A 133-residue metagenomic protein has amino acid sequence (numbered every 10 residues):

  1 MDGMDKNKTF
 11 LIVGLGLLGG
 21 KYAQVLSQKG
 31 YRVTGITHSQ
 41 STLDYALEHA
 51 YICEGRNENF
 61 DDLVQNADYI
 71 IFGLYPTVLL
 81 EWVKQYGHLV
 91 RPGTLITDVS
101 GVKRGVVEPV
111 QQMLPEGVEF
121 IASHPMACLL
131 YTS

Functional and structural regions predicted by a protein language model:
D2-G55: NAD(P)+-binding Rossmann beta1-loop-alpha1 motif at the extreme N-terminus of oxidoreductases
I52-N66: Short acidic low-complexity segments
D62-G87: Rossmann-like NAD(P)-binding element
L74-P76, G101, P125: Short glycine-/small-residue-rich Rossmann-like dinucleotide-binding loops
H88-R91, M113-P115: Short, conserved loop/helix-junction motifs that constitute active-site signature segments in enzyme catalytic cores
V90-V106: ADP-ribose/adenylate-binding Rossmann-like module
Q111-A127: Rossmann-fold dehydrogenase core element
Y131-T132: Conserved small/polar residues in nucleotide/adenosyl-binding loops
